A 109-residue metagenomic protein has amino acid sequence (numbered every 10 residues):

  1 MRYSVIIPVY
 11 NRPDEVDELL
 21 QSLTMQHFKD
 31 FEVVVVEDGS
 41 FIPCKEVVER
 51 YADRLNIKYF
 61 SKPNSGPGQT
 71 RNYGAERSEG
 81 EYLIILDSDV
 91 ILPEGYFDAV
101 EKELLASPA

Functional and structural regions predicted by a protein language model:
M1-M25: N-proximal low-complexity "stem/linker" segments adjacent to membrane-targeting elements
N11, L23, D38-S40, S65 (+1 more regions): Conserved short acidic donor-positioning loop in nucleotide-sugar-dependent glycosyltransferases
L20-S61: Acidic donor-binding segment of Leloir-type glycosyltransferases
C44, P67, R71, Y96: Conserved donor sugar-nucleotide recognition element shared by glycan-biosynthetic enzymes
K62-S78: Glycine-rich, basic loop-to-helix element that forms the pyrophosphate-binding segment of sugar-nucleotide handling
L83: Short aromatic/hydrophobic "clamp" motif used to bind/position activated sugar donors
L86, I91-Y96: Hydrophobic/aromatic residue at the end of a short beta strand that borders the catalytic acidic motif
G95-A109: Conserved donor NDP-sugar-binding/catalytic core segment of glycosyltransferases
